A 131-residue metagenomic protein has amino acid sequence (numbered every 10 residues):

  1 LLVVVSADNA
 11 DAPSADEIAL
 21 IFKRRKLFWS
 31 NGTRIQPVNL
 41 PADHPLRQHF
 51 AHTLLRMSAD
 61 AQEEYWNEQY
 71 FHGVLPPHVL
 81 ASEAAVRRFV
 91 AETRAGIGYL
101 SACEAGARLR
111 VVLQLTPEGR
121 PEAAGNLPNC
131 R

Functional and structural regions predicted by a protein language model:
L1-R131: Exported/periplasmic ABC-transporter solute-binding proteins
